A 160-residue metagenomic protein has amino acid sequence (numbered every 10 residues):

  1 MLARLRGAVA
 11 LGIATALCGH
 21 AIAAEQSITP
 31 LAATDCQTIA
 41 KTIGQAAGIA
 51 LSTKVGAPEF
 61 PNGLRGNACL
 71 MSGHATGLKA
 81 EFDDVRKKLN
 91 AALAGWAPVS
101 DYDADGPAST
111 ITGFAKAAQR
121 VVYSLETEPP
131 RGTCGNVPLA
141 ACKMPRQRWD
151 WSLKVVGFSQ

Functional and structural regions predicted by a protein language model:
M1-V9: Bacterial N-terminal signal peptides that target proteins for export
A8-C18: Bacterial N-terminal signal peptides
A23-Q160: An acidic-aromatic pocket/loop used at catalytic or ligand-binding sites
